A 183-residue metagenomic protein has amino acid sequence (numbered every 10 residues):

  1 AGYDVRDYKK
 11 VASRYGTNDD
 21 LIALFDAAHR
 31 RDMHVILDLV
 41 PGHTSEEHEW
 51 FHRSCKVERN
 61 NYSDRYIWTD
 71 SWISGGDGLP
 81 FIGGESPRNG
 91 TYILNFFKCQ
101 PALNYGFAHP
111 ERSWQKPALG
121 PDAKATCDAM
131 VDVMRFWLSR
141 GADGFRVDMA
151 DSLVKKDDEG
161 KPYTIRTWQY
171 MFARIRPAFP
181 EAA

Functional and structural regions predicted by a protein language model:
A1-A118, A125, S139, S152-A183: Acidic/aromatic-lined carbohydrate-recognition and catalytic surfaces of CAZymes acting on diverse glycans
L119-R135: Internal alpha/beta core interface subdomains
A142: Short acidic/histidine-rich motifs immediately flanking catalytic phosphotransfer sites in two-component signaling
F145-V147: Hydrophobic residues within beta-strands of alpha/beta enzymes
